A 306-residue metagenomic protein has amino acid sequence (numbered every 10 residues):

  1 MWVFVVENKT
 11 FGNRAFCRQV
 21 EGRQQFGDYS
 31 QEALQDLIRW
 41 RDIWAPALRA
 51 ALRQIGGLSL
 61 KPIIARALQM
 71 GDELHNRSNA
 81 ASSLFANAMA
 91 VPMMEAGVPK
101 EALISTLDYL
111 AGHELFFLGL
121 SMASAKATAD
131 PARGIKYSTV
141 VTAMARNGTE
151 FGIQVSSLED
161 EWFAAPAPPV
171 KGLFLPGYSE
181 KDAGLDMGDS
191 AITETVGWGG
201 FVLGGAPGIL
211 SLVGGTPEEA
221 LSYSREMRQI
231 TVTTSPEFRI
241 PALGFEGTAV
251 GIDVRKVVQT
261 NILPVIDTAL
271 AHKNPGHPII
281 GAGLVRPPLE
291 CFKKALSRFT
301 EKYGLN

Functional and structural regions predicted by a protein language model:
M1-N306: Anaerobic metallocofactor- and corrinoid-dependent redox/one-carbon enzyme cores, especially those from methanogenesis
